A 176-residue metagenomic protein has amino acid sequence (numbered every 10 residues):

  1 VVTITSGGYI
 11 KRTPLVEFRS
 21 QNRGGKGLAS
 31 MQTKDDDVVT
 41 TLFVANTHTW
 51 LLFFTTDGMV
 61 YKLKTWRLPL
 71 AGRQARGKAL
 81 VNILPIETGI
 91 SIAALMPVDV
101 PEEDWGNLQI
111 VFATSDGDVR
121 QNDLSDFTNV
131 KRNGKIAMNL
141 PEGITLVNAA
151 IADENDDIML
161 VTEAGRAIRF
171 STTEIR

Functional and structural regions predicted by a protein language model:
V1-R176: Short, structured "edge-of-domain" segments at secondary-structure transitions
